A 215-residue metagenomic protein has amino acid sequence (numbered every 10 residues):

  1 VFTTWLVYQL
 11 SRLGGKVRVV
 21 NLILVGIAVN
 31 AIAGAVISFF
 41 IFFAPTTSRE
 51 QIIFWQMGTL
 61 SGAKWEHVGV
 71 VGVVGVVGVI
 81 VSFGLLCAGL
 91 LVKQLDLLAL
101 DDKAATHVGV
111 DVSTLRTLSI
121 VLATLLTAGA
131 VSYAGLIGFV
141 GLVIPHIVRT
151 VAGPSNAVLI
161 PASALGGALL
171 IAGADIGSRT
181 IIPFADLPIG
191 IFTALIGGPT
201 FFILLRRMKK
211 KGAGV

Functional and structural regions predicted by a protein language model:
V1-V215: Alpha-helical transmembrane segments in inner-membrane proteins
